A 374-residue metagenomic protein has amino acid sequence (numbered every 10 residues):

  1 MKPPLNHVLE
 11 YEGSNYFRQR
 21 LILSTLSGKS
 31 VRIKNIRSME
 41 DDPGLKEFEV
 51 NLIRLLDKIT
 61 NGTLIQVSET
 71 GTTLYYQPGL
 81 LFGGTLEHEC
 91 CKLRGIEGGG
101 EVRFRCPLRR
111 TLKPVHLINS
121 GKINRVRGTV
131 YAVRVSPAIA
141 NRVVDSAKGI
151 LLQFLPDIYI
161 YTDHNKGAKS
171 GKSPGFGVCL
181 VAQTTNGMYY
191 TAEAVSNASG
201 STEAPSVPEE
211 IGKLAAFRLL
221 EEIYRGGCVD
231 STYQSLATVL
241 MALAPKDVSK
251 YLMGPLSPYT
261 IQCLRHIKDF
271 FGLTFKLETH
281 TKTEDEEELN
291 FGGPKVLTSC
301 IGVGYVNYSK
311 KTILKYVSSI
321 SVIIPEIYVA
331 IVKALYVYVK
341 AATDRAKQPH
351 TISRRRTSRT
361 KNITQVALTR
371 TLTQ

Functional and structural regions predicted by a protein language model:
K2-S27: N-terminal basic/disordered segments at the start of proteins
E10-S14, E40-E47: Alpha-helix capping and helix-loop boundary segments enriched in small/acidic/polar residues
S27-G44: Glycine-rich phosphate/pyrophosphate-binding loops and their adjacent beta-strand/loop elements at enzyme active sites
D41-D42, F48-S318, V322, A334-A346 (+1 more regions): Core subunits and conserved enzymes of cellular information-processing and envelope-translocation systems across
T369-L372: Short, intrinsically disordered C-terminal tails of secreted or membrane-associated proteins
